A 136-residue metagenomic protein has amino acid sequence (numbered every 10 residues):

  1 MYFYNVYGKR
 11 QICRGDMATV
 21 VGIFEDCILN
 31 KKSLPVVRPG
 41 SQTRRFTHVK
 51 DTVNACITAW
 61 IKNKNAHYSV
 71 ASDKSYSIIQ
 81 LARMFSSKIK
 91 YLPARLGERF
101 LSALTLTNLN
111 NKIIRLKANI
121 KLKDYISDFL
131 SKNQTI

Functional and structural regions predicted by a protein language model:
M1-T19: Flexible, glycine-rich beta-alpha linker
V6, G22-P35, T43-S69: Alpha-helical substrate-binding/gating segment
G15, T19, R44-K50, Y76 (+2 more regions): Residue-level signal for the nucleotide or nucleotide-sugar donor/cofactor binding architecture
P39-S41, H67-Y68, Y76-A82, S87-T107: C-terminal "lid/loop" region of Rossmann-like NAD(P)-dependent oxidoreductases
T52, C56, V70, L81 (+2 more regions): Non-catalytic, hydrophobic alpha-helical segments
I57-K62, Q80-S87, N108-I113, F129-N133: Alpha-helix C-terminal capping segments
D73: Conserved short acidic donor-positioning loop in nucleotide-sugar-dependent glycosyltransferases
K117-I136: Amphipathic terminal alpha-helices
